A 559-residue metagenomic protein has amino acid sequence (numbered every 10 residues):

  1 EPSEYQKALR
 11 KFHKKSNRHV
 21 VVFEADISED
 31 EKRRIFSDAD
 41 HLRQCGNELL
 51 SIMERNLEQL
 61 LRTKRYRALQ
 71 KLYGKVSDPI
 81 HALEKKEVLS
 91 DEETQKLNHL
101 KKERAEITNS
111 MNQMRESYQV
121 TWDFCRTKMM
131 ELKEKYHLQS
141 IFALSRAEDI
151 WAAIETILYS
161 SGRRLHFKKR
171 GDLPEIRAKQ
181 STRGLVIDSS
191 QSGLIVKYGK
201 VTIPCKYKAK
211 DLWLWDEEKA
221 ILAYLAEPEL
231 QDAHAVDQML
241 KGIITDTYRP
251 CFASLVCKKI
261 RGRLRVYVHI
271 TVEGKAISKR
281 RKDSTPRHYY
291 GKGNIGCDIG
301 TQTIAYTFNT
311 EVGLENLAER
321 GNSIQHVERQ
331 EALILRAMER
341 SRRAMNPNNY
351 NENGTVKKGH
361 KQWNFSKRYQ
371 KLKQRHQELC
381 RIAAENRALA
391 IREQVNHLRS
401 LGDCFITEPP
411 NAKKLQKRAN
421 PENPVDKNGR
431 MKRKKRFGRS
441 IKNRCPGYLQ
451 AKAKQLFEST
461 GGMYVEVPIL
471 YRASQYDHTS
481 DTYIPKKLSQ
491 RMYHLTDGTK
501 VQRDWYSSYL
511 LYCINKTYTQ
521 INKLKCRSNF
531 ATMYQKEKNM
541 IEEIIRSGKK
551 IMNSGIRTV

Functional and structural regions predicted by a protein language model:
E1-L144: Gly/serine-rich nucleotide phosphate-binding loop at the start of the catalytic core of nucleotide/ADP-ribose-handling
R18-E29, I203-K210, A223, L317: Generic detection of short hydrophobic beta-strand segments and adjacent strand-loop junctions
V21, Q191-V201, A223, L264-V272 (+2 more regions): Generic recognition of long tandem-repeat/solenoid scaffolds
A39, Y73, L97-I107, M111 (+4 more regions): Short amphipathic alpha-helical coiled-coil/interface segments
L49, S145-L158, W505-N515: Stable alpha-helical structural segments in soluble proteins, enriched in small hydrophobic residues
R65-K75, H166-G184, F530-S547: Amphipathic alpha-helical surface "interface" segments used for docking/oligomerization or membrane association within
S77-G262, R439, N443: Acidic carboxylate diad motif detector
V266-V559: Positively charged, helix-rich recognition surfaces that bind polyanionic ligands
